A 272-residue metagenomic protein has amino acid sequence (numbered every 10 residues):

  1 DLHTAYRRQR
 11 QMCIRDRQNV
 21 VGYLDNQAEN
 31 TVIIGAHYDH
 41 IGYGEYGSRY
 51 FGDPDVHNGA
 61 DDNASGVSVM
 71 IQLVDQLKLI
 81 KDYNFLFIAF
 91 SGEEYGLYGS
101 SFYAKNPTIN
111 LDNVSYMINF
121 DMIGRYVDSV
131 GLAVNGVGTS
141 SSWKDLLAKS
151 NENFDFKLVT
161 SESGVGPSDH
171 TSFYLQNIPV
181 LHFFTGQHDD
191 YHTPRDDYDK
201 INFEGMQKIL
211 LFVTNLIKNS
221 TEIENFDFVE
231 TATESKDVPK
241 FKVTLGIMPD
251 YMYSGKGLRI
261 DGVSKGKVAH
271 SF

Functional and structural regions predicted by a protein language model:
D1-I14: Single conserved hydrophobic/aromatic residue that forms the stacking wall/gate of nucleotide- or nucleobase-binding
R8-Q11, F90-H188, N202-E204: Metal-dependent peptidase/peptidase-like ectodomains
Q18-I88, F102, T108: Catalytic-core environment of secreted peptidases
F51, D55-S68, E94-Y98, V137-S141 (+3 more regions): Soluble non-cytosolic domains of exported or imported proteins
S68, D75, D189-K236: His/Asp/Glu-rich mid-to-C-terminal helical/loop segments that flank catalytic regions of hydrolases
D82-F90, M117-F120, S220-P239: Acidic/histidine-enriched alpha-helical segments
F173, S264-F272: PDZ/PDZ-like domain micro-motif
N225-K265: PDZ/PDZ-like peptide-tail recognition elements
